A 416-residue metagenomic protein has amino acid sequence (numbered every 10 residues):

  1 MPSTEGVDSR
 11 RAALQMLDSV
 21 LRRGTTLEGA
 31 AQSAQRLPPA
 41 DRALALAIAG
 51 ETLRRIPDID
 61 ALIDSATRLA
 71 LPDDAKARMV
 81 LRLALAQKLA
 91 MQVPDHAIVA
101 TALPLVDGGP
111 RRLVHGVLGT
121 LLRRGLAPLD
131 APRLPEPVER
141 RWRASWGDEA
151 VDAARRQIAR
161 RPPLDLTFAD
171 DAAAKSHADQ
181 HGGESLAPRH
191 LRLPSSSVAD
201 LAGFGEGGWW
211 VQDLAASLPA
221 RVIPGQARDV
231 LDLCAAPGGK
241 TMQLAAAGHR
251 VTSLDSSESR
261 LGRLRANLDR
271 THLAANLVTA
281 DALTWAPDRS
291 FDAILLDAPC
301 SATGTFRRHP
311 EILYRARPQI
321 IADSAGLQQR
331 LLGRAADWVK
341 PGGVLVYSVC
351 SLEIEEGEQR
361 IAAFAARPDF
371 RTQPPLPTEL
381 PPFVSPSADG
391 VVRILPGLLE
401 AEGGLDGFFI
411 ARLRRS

Functional and structural regions predicted by a protein language model:
M1-S416: S-adenosylmethionine
